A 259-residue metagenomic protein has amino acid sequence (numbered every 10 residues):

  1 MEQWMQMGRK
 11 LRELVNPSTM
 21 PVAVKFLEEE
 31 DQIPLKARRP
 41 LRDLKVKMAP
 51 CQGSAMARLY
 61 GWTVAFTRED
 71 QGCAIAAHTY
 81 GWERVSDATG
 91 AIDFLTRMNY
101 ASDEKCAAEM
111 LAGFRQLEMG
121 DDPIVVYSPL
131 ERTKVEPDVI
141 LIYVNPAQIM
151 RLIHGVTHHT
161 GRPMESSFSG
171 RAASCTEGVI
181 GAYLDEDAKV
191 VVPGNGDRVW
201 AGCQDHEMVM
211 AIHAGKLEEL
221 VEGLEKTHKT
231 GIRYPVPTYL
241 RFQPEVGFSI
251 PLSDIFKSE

Functional and structural regions predicted by a protein language model:
W4-E259: Acidic, serine/proline-rich low-complexity intrinsically disordered regions
